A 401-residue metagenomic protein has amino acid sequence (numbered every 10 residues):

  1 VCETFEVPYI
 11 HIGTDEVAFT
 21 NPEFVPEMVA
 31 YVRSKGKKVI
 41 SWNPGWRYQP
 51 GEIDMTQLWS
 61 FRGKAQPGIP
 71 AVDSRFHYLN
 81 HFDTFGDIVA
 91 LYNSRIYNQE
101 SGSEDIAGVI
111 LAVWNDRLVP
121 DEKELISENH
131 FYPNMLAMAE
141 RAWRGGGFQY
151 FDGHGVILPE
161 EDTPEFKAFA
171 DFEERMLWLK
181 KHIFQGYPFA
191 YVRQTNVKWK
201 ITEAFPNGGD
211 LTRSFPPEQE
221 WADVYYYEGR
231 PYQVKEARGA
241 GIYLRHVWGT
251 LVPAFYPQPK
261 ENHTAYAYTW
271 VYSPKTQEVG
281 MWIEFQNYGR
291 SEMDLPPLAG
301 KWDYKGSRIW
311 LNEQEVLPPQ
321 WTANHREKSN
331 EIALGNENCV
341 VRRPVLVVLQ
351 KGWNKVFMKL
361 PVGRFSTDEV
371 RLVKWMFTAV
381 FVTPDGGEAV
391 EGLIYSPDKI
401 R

Functional and structural regions predicted by a protein language model:
V1-M55, F61-K64: Active-site neighborhood of glycoside hydrolase catalytic domains
V17-N21, W46-P50, G63-A65, L79-F82 (+4 more regions): Flexible loop/turn segments at secondary-structure boundaries
S60-N196: Flexible, acidic glycine-rich loops studded with aromatic residues
V113, S273, F285-N287, L360-V362: Short beta-strand segments enriched in hydrophobic/aromatic residues within well-folded beta-rich domains
A170-K260, R290, W321, K355 (+1 more regions): Accessory carbohydrate-binding/adhesion or oligomerization-edge regions at the termini of glycan-active proteins
P259-S273, V341-R343: Short beta-strands within extracellular/lumenal beta-sheet-rich domains
K275-K301: A short beta-strand element within beta-rich, extracytoplasmic domains of secreted/secretory-pathway proteins
D294-P296, G300-F377: Beta-strand-rich ligand-recognition modules
